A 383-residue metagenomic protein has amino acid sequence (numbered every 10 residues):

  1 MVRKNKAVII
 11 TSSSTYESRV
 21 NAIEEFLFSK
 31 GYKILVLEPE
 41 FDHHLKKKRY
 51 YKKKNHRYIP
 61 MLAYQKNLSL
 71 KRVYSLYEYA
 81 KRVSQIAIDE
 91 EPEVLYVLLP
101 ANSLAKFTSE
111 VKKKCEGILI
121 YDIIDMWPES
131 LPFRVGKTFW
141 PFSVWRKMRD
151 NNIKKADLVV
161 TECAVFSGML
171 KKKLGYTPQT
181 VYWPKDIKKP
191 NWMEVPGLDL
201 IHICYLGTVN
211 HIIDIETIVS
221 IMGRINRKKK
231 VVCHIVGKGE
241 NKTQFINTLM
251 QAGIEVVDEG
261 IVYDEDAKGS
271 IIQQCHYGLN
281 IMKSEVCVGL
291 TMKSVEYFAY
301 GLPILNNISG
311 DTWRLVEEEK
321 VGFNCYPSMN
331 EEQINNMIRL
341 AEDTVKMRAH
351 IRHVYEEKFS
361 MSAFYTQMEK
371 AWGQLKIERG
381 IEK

Functional and structural regions predicted by a protein language model:
M1-R57, L158, S220-K228: N-terminal subdomain of nucleotide-sugar transferases
S84, S103-K106, E110-K114, F139-V159: Membrane-proximal helix-turn-helix segments that form the acceptor-binding/catalytic region of lipid-linked
C115-I118, P128-N151, I187-K189, I212: Nucleotide-sugar donor phosphate/pyrophosphate-binding loop at the beta->alpha transition of glycosyltransferases
K137, R146-P178, I187, R314 (+1 more regions): A short, active-site helix/loop in glycosyltransferases that binds the activated sugar's phosphate group
V195-I213, I218-G223, C233-H234: Conserved donor-binding/catalytic core segment of Leloir-type glycosyltransferases
I213, E259, D264-I271, Y277-E296 (+1 more regions): Nucleotide-sugar-dependent
H234, T243-G269: Nucleotide-activated donor-binding/catalytic signature segment of Leloir-type glycosyltransferases, i.e., the conserved
S328-I334, R339-I377: A charged, aromatic-enriched C-terminal amphipathic alpha-helix characteristic of glycosyltransferases across folds
